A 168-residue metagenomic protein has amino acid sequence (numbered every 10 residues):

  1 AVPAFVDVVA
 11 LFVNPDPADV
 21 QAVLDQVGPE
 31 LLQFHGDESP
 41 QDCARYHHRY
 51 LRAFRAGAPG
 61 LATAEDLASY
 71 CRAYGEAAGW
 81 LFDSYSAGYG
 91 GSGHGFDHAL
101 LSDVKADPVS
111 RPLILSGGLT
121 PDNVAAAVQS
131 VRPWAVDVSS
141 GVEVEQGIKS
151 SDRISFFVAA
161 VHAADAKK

Functional and structural regions predicted by a protein language model:
A1, C43-R45, V128, S139-K168: C-terminal helical cap(s) of enzyme catalytic domains, especially alpha/beta-barrels
V2-L115, L119: Conserved anion-binding
Q21, T63-E65, A125, I148-S151: Conserved strand-to-helix beginnings and helix N-cap segments that scaffold or border functional pockets
D25, A106, Q129-R132, H162: Residue-level signal for alpha-helix termini/capping positions
P29, P133-V136: Proline-aspartate-enriched helix->loop->beta-strand connector
G90, V104, A125, V144 (+1 more regions): Active-site-proximal flexible loops/turns
I114-S116, A135-S139: Conserved active-site loop/cleft motifs that coordinate metal ions or position small ligands
T120-V124: Acidic, divalent-metal-coordinating active-site segment for phosphoryl/phosphodiester hydrolysis, typified by short
